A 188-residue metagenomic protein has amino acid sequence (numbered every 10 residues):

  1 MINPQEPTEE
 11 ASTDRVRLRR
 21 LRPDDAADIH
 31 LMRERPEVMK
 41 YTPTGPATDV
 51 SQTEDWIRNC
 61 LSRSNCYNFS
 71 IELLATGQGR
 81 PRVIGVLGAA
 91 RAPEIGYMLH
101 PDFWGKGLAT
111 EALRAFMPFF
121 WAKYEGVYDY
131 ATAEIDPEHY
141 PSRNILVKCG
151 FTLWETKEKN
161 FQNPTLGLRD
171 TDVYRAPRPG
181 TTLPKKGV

Functional and structural regions predicted by a protein language model:
M1-P36, K40, N68, E72-V188: Acyl-donor (CoA/ACP) binding surface of acyl/acetyltransferases
E37-R58: Conserved GNAT-fold acetyl-CoA-binding loop/helix
G45, C60-R63, K123, E134: Histidine kinase transmitter module recognition
I57-E72: A short helix-loop-beta-strand connector motif used in the catalytic cores of GNAT acetyltransferases and, in some
